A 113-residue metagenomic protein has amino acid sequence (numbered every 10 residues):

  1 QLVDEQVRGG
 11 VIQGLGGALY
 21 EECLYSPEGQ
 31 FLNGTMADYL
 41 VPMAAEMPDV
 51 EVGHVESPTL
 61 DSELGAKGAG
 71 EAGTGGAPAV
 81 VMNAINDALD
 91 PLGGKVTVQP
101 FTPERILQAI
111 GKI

Functional and structural regions predicted by a protein language model:
Q1-I113: C-terminal catalytic domains of large/alpha subunits in multi-subunit enzymes
